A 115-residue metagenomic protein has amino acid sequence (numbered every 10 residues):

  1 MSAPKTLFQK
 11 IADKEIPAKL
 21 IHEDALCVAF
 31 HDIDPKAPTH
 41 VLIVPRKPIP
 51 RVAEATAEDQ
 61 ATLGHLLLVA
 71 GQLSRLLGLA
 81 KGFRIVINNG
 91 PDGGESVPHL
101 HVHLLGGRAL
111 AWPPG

Functional and structural regions predicted by a protein language model:
M1-G115: HIT superfamily nucleotide-processing domains
